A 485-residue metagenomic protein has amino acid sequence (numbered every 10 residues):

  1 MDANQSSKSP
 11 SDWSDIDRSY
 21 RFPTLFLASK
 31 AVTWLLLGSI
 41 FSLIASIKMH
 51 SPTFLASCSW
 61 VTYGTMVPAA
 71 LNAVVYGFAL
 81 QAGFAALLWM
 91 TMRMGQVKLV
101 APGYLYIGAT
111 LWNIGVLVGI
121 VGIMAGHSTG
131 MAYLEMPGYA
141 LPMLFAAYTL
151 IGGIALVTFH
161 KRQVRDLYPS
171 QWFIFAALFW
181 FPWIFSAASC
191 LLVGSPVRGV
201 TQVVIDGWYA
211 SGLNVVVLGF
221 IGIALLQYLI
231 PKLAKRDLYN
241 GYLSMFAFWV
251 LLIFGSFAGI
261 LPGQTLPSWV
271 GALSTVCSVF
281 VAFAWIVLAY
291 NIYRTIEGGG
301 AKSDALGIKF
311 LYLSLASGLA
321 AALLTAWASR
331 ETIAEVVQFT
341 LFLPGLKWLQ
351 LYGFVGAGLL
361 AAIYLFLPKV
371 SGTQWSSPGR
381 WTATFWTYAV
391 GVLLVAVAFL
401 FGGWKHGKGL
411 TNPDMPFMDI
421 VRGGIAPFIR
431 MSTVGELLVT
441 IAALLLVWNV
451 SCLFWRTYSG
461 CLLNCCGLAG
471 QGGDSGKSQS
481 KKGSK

Functional and structural regions predicted by a protein language model:
M1-K485: Hydrophobic alpha-helical transmembrane segments of multi-pass integral membrane proteins
